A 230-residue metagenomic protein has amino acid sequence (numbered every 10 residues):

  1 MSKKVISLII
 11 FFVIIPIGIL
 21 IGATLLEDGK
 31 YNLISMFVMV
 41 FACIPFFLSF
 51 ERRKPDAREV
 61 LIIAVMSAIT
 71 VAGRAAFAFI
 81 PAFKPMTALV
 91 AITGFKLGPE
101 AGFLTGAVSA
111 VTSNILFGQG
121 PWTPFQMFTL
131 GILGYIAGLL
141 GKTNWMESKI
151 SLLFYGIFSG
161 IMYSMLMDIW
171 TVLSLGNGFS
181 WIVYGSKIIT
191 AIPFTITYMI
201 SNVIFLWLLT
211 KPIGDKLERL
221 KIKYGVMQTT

Functional and structural regions predicted by a protein language model:
S2-A91: Hydrophobic transmembrane alpha-helices
S2-F37, T123-F125, T129, L139-T230: Membrane-embedded alpha-helical hairpins and interfacial helices in multi-pass inner-membrane proteins
C43-R53, L97, I136-N144, K211-E218: Structural signal for the C-terminal ends of transmembrane alpha-helices and the immediately following loop
A64-R74, G94-K96, I157-L166: Small-residue-rich segments of transmembrane alpha-helices in multi-pass membrane proteins, especially helix faces
V71-T87, A107-G141: Interfacial aromatic-anchored transmembrane helix boundaries in multi-pass membrane proteins
